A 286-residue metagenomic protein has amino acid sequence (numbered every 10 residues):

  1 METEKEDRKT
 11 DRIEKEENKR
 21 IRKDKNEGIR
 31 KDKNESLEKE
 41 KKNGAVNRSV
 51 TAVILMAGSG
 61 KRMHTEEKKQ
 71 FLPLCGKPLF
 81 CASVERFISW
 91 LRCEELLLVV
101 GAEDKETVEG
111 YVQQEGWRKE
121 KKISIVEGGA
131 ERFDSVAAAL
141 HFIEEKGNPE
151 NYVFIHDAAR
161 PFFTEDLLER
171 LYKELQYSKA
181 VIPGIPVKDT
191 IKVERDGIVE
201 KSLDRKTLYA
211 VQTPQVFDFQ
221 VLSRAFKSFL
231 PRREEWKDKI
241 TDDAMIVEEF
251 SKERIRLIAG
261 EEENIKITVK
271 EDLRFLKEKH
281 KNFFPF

Functional and structural regions predicted by a protein language model:
M1-N47: Intrinsically disordered, low-complexity terminal tails and inter-domain linkers enriched for S/T/G/P/D/E
E2, A210-F286: Conserved alpha/beta core of the MobA/IspD/sugar-nucleotide pyrophosphorylase nucleotidyltransferase superfamily
N47-E106: N-terminal glycine-rich phosphate-binding loop and ensuing alpha1 helix
I54, F80, A139, D157 (+3 more regions): Residue-level signal for inorganic ion chemistry
L91-R92, Q114-K122, K146-G147: Short helix-capping segments at alpha-helix termini
E106-V112: Acidic helix N-cap motif at the loop->helix transition within catalytic regions of sugar-transfer enzymes
K122, A130-E194, Q212: Conserved beta-loop-beta/alpha segment of the NTase-like Rossmann-fold superfamily that binds/positions NTPs
V193-F217: Short, flexible, basic/aromatic active-site loop/helix in glycosyltransferases
